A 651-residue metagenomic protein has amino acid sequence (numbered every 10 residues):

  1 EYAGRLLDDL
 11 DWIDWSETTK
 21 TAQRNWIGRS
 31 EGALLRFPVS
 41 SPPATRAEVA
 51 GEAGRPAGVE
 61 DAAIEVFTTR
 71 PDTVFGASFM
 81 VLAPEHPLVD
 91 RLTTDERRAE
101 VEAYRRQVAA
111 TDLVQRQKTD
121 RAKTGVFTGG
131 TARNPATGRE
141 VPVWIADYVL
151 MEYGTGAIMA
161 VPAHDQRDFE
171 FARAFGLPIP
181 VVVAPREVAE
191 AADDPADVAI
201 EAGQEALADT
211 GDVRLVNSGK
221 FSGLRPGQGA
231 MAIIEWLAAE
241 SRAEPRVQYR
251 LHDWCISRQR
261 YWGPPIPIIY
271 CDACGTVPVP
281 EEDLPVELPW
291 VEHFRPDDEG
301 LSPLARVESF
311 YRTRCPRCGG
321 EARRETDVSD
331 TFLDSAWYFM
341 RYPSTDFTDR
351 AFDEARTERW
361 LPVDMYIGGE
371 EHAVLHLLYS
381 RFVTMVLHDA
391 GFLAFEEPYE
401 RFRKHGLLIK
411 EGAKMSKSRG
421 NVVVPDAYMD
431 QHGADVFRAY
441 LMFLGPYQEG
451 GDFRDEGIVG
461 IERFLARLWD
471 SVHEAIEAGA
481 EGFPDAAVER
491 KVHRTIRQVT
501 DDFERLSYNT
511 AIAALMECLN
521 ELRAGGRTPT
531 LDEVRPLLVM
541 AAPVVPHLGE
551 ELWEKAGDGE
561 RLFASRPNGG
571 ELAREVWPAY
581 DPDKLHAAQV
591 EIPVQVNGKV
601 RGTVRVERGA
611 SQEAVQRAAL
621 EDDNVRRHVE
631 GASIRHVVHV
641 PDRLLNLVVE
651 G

Functional and structural regions predicted by a protein language model:
E1-A184, P303, R314, C318 (+4 more regions): NTP-handling and nucleic-acid-processing catalytic cores
E1-T45, V49, G54, E60-A63 (+9 more regions): Residue patterns forming the tRNA-binding/recognition surfaces of aminoacyl-tRNA synthetases and related DALR
T19-R24, T68-D212, R246-W254, Q259 (+4 more regions): Structured ligand/cofactor/substrate-binding pocket environments in proteins
R29, P38, P245-C274, L378 (+2 more regions): Helix-rich, typically C-terminal accessory recognition domains appended to large enzymatic cores
T111-L113, F171, H628-G651: Phosphate-backbone binding interfaces of nucleic-acid-interacting proteins
L150-I158, L215-G219, W236-E240, R323-R324 (+7 more regions): Glycine- and acidic
P278-R314, G320-R324, D330, P593 (+1 more regions): Long, His/Glu/Asp-enriched segments that create or flank divalent metal/ion-associated functional microenvironments
